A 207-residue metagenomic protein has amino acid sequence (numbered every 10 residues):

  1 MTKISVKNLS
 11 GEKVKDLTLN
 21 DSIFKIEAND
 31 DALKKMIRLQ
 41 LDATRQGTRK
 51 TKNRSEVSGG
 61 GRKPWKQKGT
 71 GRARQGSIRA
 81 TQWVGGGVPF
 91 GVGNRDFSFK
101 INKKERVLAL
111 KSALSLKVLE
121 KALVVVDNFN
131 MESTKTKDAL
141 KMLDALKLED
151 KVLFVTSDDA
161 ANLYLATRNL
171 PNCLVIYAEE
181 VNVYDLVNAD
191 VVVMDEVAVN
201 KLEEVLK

Functional and structural regions predicted by a protein language model:
M1-Q46, G91-K207: Extended polybasic, low-complexity segments that bind anionic RNA or targeting/receptor surfaces
A32-K68: A short, flexible low-complexity segment enriched in Lys/Arg and Gly/Pro that occurs in N-terminal basic tails
R54-G91: Glycine/serine-rich anion-binding loops at beta->alpha junctions that coordinate negatively charged ligand groups
